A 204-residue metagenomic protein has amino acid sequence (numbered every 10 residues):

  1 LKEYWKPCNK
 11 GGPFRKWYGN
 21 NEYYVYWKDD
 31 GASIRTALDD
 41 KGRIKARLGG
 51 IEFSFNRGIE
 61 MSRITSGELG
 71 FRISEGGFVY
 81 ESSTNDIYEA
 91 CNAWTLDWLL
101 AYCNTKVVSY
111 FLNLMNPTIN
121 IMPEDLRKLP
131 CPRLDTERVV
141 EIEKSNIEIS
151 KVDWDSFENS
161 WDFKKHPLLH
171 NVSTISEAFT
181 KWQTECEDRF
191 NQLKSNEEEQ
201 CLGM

Functional and structural regions predicted by a protein language model:
L1, W5, K10-R15, E22 (+1 more regions): S-adenosyl-L-methionine
